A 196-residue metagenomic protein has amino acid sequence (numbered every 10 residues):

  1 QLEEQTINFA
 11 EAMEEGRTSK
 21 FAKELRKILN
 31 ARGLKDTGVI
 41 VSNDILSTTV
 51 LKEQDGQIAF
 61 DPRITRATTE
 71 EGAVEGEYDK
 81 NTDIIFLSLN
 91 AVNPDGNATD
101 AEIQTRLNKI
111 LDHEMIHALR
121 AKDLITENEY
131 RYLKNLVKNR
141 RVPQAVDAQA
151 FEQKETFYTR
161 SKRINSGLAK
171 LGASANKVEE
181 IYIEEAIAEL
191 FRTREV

Functional and structural regions predicted by a protein language model:
Q1-L2: Intrinsically disordered, low-structural-confidence terminal and linker regions
Q5-V196: Active-site-flanking segments in enzyme catalytic domains
